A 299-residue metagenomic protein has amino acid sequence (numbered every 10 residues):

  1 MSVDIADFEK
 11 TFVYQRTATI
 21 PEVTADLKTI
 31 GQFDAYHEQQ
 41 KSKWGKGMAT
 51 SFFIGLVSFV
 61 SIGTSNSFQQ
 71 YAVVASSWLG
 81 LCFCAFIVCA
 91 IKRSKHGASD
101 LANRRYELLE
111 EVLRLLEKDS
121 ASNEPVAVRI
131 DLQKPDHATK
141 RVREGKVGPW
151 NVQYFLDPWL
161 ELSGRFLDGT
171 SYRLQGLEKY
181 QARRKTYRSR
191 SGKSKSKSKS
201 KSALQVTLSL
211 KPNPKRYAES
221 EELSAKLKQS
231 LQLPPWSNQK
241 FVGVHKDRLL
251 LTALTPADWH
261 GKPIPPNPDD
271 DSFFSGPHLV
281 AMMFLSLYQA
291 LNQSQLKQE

Functional and structural regions predicted by a protein language model:
M1-V112: N-terminal alpha-helical membrane-insertion module
S2-F12, Y288-E299: Terminal low-complexity, intrinsically disordered regions
A35, A121-P125, Q295-L296: Residue-level signal for secondary-structure boundary elements
H96-D136: Cytosolic juxtamembrane segments of membrane proteins
E124, V128-Q293: Structured extramembrane domains adjacent to transmembrane segments
